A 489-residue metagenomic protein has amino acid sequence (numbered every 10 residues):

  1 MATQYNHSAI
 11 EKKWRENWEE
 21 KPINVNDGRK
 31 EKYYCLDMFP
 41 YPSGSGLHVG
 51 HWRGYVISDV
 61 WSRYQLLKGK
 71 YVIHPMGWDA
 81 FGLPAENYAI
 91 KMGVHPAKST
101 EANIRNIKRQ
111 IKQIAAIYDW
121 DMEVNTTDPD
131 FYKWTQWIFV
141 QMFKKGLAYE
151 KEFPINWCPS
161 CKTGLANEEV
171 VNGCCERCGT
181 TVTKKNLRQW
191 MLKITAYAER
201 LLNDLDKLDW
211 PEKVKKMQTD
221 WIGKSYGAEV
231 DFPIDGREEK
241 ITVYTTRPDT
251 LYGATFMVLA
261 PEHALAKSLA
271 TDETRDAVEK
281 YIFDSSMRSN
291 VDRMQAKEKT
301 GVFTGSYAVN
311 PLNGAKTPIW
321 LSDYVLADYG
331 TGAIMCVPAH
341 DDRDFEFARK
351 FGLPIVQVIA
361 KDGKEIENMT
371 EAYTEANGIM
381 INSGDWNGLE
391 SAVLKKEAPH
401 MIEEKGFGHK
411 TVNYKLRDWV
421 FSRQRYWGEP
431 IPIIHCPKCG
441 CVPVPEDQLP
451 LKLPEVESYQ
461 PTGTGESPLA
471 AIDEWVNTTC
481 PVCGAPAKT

Functional and structural regions predicted by a protein language model:
M1-L36, L66-P75, S99-N106, W210 (+2 more regions): Conserved oxyanion/phosphate-binding beta-strand-loop segments in alpha/beta enzyme cores
Q4, K12-K13, N17-K21, K91-I241 (+4 more regions): Residue patterns forming the tRNA-binding/recognition surfaces of aminoacyl-tRNA synthetases and related DALR
D27-V94, T100, E123-I138, C161 (+2 more regions): N-terminal catalytic cores of NTP/NDP-binding nucleotidyl/phosphoryl-transfer enzymes
K32-P40, C161, G236-V243, T478-P486: Short, hydrophobic/aliphatic alpha-helical segments
G46-L47, S268-A270, A392-V393: Short conserved micro-motifs at the rims of enzyme active sites and ligand-binding pockets
S58, Y71, H263-D362, E367-N368 (+1 more regions): Catalytic alpha/beta core of large soluble enzyme barrels
A254: Short, acidic (Asp/Glu-rich) active-site segment that either coordinates a divalent metal cofactor
